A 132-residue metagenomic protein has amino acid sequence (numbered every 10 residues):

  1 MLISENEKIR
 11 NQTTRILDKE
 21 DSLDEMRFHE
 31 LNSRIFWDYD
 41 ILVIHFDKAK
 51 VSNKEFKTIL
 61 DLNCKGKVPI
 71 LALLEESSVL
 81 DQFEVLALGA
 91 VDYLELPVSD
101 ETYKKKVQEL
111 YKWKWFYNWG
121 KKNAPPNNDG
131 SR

Functional and structural regions predicted by a protein language model:
L2-H29: Two-component/phosphorelay signaling modules centered on CheY-like receiver
E5, L73-S77, P97: Conserved active-site segment of CheY-like receiver
R10, D21, N32-G66, E75-E76: Conserved phosphotransfer microenvironments
V79-D81: Alpha4-beta5-alpha5 switch/output surface of CheY-like receiver
F83-A87: Alpha4-beta5-alpha5 "output face"
V98-V107: C-terminal output helix
K114-R132: CheY-like receiver
